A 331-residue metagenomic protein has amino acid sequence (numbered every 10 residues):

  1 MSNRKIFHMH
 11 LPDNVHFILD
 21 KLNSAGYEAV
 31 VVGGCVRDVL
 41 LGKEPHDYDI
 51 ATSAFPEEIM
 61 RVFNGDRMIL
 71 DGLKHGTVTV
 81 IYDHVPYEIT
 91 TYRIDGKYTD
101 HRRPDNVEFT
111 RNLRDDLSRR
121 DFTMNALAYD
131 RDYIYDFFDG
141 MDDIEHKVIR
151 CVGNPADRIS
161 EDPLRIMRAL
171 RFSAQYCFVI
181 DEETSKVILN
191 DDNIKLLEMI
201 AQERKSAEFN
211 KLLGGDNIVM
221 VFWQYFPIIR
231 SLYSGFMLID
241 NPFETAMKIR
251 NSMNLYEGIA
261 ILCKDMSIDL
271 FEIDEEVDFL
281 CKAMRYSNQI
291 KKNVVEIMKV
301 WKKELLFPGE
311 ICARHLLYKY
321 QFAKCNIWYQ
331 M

Functional and structural regions predicted by a protein language model:
M1-M331: Catalytic cores of the polymerase beta-like nucleotidyltransferase superfamily and closely associated nucleotide
